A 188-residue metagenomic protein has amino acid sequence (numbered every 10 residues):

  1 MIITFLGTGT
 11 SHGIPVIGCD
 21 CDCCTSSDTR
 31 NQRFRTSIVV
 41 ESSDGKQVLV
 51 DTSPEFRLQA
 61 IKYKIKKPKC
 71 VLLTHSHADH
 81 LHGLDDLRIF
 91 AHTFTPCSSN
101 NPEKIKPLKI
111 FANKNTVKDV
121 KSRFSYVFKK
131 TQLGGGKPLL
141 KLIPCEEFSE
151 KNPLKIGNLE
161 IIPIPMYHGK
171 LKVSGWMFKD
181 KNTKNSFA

Functional and structural regions predicted by a protein language model:
M1-F187: Binuclear metal-dependent hydrolase catalytic cores
